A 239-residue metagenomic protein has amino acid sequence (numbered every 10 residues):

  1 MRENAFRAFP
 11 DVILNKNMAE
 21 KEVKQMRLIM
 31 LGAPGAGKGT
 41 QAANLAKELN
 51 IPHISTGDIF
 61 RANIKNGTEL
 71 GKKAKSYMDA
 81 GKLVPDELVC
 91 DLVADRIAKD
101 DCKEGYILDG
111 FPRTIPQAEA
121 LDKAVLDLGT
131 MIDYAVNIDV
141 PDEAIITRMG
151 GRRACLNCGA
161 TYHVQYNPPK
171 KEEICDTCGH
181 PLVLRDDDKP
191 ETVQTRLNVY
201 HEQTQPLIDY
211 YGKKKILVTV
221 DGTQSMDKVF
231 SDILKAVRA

Functional and structural regions predicted by a protein language model:
M1-A239: Glycine-rich phosphate-binding loop of ATP-dependent small-molecule kinases
